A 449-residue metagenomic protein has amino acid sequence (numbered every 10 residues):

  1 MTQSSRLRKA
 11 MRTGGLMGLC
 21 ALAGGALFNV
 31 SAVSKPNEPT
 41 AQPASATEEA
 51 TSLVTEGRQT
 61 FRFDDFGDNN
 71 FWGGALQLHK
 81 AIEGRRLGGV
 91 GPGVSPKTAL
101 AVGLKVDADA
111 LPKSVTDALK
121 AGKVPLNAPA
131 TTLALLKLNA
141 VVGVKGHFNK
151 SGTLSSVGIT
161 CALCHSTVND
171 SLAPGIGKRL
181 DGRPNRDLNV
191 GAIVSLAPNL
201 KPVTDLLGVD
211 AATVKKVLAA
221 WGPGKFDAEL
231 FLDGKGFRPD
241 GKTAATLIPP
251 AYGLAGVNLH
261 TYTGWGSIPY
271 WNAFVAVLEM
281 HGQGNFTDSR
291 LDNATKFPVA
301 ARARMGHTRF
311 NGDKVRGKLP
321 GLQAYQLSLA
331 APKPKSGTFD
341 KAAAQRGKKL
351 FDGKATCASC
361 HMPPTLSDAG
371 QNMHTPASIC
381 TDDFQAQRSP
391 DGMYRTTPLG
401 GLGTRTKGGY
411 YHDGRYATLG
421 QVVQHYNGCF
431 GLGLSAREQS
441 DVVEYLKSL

Functional and structural regions predicted by a protein language model:
T2-L449: Periplasmic c-type cytochrome electron-transfer domains
